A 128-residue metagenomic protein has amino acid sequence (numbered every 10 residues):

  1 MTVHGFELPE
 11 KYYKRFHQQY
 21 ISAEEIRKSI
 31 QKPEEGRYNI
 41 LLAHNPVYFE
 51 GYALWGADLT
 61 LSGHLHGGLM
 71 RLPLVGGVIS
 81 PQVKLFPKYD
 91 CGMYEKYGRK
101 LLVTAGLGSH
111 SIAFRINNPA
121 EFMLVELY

Functional and structural regions predicted by a protein language model:
M1-Y128: Soluble catalytic domains of enzymes that build or remodel membrane lipids, polysaccharides, and related
